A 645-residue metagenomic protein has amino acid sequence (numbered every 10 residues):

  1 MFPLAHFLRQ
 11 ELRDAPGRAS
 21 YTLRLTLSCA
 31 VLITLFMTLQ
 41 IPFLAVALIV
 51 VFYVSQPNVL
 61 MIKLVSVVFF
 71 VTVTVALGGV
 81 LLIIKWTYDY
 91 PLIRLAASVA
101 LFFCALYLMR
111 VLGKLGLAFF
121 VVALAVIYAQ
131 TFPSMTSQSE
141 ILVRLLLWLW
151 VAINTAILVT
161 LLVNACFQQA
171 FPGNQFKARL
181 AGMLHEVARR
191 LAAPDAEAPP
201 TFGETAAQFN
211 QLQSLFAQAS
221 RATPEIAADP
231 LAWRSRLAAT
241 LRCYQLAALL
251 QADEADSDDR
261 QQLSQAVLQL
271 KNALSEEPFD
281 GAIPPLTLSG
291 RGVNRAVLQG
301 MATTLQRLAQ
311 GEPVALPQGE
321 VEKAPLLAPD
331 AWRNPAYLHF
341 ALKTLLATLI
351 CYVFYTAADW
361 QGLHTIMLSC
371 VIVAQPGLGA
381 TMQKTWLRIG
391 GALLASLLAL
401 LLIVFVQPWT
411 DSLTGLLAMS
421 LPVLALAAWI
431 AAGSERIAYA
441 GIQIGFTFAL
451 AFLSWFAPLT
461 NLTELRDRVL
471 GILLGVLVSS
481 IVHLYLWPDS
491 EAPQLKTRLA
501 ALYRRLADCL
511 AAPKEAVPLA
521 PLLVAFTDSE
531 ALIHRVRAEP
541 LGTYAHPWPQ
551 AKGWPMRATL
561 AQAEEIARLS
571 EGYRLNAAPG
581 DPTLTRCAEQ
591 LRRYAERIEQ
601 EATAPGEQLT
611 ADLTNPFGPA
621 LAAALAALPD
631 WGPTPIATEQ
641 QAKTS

Functional and structural regions predicted by a protein language model:
M1-T26, T38, V59, E140-I141 (+3 more regions): Long, hydrophobic alpha-helical segments that serve as membrane-spanning/inserting helices
F2-F7, L23-K63, F70-G78, L95-V163 (+4 more regions): Pore- and pathway-forming membrane helices of multi-pass small-molecule/ion transporters and channels
A15-S20, L35-I41, K63-V71, W86-I93 (+5 more regions): Membrane-entry segments of alpha-helical transmembrane domains in multi-pass membrane proteins
V50-V51, A341-V353, L363-A374, I389-L401 (+6 more regions): Alpha-helical transmembrane segments of multi-pass membrane proteins
K63-V67, K85-Y90, S137-E140, R144 (+8 more regions): A cross-kingdom feature marking solvent-exposed beta-strand/loop segments within repeated, beta-rich binding/scaffold
K114-A118, A165-A178, S434, A438 (+2 more regions): Juxtamembrane/interface segments at transmembrane-helix termini
F405-V406, T410-L417, L421-L426, G433-T460 (+5 more regions): C-terminal functional regions that serve as terminal interaction/effector modules
